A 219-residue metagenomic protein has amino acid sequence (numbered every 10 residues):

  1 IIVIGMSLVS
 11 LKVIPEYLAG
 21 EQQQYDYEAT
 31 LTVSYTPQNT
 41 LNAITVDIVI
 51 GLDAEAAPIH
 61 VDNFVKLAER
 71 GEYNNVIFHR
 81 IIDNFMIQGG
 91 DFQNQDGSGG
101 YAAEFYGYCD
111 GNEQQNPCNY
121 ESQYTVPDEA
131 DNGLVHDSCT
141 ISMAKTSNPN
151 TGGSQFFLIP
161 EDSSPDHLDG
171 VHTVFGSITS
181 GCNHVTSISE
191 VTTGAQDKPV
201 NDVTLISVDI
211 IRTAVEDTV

Functional and structural regions predicted by a protein language model:
I1-V219: Cyclophilin-like peptidyl-prolyl cis-trans isomerases
